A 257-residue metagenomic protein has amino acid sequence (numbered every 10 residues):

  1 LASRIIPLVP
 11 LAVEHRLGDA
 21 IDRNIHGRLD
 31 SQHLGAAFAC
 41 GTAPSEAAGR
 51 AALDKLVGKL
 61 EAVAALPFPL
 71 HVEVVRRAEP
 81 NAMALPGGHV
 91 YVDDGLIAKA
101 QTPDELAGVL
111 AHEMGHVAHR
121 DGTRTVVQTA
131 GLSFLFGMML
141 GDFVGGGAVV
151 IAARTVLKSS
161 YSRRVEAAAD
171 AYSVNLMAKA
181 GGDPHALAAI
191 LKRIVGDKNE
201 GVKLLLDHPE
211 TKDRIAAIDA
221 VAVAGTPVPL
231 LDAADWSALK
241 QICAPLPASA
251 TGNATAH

Functional and structural regions predicted by a protein language model:
L1-H257: A Zn2+-metalloprotease active-site environment signal
